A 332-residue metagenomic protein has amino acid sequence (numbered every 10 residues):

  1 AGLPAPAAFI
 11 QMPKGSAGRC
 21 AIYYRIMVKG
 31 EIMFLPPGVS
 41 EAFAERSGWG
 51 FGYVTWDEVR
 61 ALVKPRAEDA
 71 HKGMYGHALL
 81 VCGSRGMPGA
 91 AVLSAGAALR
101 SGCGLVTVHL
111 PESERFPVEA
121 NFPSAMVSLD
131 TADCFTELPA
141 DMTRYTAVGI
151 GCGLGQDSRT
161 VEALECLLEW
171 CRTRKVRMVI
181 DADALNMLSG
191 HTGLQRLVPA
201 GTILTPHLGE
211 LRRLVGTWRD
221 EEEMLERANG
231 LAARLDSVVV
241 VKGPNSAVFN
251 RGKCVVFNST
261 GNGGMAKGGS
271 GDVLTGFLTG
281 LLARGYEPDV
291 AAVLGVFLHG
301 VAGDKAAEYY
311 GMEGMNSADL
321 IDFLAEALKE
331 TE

Functional and structural regions predicted by a protein language model:
A1-A182, N186-I203, L208-E332: Small-residue (G/A/S/T)-rich helix-start motifs and N-terminal tracts that mark the onset
